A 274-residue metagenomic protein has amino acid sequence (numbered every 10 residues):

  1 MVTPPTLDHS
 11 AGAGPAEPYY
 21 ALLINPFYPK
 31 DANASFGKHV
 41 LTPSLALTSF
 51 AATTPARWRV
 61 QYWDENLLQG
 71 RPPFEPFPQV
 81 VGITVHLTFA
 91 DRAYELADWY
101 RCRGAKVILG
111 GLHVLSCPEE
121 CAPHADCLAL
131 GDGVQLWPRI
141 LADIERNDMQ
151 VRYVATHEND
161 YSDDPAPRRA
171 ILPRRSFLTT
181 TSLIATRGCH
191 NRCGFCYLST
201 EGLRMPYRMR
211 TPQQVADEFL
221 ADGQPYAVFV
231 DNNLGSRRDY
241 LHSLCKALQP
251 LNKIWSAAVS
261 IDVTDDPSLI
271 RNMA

Functional and structural regions predicted by a protein language model:
V2-P15, P29-K30, I144-A185: N-terminal [4Fe-4S]-dependent radical SAM core
P5-D8, E17-L41: Short glycine-rich His-centered loop
P5-E17, D265-A274: Short amphipathic alpha-helices and their capping/turn segments at secondary-structure boundaries
Y20, Q79-V80, Y226-V228: Structural motif
I24-P26, E65, L112, N232 (+1 more regions): Cofactor-binding loop segments of dinucleotide-utilizing enzymes, especially the Rossmann-like FAD- and NAD(P)+-binding
H39-T54: Short catalytic helix/loop segments, enriched in acidic residues and glycine and frequently bearing histidine
F50-D163: Glycine-rich beta-alpha loop elements in corrinoid/cobalamin-binding modules across cobalamin-dependent enzymes
P165-A274: Radical SAM [4Fe-4S] cluster-binding motif and immediate context
